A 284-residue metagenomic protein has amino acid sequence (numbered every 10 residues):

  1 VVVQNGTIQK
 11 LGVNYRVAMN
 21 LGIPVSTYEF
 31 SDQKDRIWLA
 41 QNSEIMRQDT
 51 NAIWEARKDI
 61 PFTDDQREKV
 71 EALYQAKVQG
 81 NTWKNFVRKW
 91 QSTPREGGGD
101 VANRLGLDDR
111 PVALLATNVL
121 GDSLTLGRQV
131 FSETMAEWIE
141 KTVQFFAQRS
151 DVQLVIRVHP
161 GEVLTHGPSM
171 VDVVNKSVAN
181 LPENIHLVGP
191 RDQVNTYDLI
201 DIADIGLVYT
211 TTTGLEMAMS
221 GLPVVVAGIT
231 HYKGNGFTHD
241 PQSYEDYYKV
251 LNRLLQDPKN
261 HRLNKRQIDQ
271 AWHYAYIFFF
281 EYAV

Functional and structural regions predicted by a protein language model:
V1-T7: Short N-terminal targeting/anchoring amphipathic segment
T7-G12, Q33-R36, G121-T125, G161-H166 (+4 more regions): Flexible loop/turn segments at secondary-structure boundaries
K10-G12, E29, D192-H239: A donor-sugar binding/catalytic signature common to diverse glycosyltransferases and related nucleotide-sugar
R16-T93, V250-P258: Active-site-proximal region of nucleotide-activated glycan assembly enzymes, centered on histidine/acidic-rich loops
Q79-K176: Conserved catalytic-core segment of nucleotide-activated headgroup transferases in glycan assembly
A102-L105, D109, R149, F237 (+1 more regions): Long, C-terminal catalytic modules of enzymes
Q129-V130, H166-L215: Donor nucleotide-activated moiety binding/catalytic core segment of transferases that use nucleotide-activated donors
V152, N184-H186, T238: Short, conserved active-site loop motifs that form the nucleotide-linked donor/cofactor pocket
